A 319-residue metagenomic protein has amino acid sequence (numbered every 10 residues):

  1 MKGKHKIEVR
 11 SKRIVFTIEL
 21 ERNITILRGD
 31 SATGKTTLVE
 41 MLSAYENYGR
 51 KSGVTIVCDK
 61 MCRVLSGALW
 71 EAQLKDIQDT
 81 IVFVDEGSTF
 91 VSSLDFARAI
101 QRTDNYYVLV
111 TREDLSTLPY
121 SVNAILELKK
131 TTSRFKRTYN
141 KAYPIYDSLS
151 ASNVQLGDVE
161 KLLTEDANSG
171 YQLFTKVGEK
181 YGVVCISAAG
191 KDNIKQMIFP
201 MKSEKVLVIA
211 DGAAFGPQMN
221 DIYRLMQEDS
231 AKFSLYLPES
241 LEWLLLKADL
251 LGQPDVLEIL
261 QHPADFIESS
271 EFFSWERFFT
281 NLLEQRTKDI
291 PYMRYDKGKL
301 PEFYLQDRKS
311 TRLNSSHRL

Functional and structural regions predicted by a protein language model:
M1-F16: N-terminal pre-Walker A segment at the start of P-loop NTPase domains
L27: Hydrophobic anchor at the beta1->P-loop junction of P-loop NTPases
T33-K35: Conserved glycine(s) of the Walker
L38-E40: Post-Walker A alpha-helix
A44-T55: Post-Walker A helix-loop "phosphate-sensing" segment adjacent to the P-loop in P-loop NTPases
W70-L94: Conserved P-loop NTPase "ATPase switch" module shared by AAA+ and STAND
F83, N105-E113: Structural recognition of the conserved hydrophobic beta-strand(s) that form the central parallel beta-sheet of P-loop
S88-T89, N123, E127-R312: Acidic, divalent-metal-binding catalytic cores of TOPRIM and closely related two-metal-ion phosphodiester/pyrophosphate
